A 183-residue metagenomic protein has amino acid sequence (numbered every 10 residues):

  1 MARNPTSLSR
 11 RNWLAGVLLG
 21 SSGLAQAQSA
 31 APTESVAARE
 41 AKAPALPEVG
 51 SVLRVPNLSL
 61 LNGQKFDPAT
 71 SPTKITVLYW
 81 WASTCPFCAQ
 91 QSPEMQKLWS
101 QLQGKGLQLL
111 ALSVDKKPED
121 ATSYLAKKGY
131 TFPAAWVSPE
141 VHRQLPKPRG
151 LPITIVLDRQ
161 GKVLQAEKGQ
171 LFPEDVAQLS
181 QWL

Functional and structural regions predicted by a protein language model:
M1-V55: N-terminal targeting signals for export/organelle localization
V55-T76: A short beta-strand-turn-helix
K74-T76, W81-T84, G150: Short pre-active-site segment immediately N-terminal to redox-active cysteine/selenocysteine motifs in thiol-based
W80-K97: Conserved redox-active cysteine motifs that mediate thiol-disulfide chemistry, especially di-cysteine Cys-X(1-2)-Cys
S92-L112, A126: Conserved helix-turn-beta segment immediately C-terminal to the redox Cys motif in thioredoxin-like folds
L107-P118, F132-P139: Thiol-based oxidoreductase modules, predominantly thioredoxin-like and allied folds used for disulfide exchange
D120-T122: Acidic helix N-cap motif at the loop->helix transition within catalytic regions of sugar-transfer enzymes
A126-Y130, P139-L179: Thiol/disulfide oxidoreductase modules built on the thioredoxin-like
